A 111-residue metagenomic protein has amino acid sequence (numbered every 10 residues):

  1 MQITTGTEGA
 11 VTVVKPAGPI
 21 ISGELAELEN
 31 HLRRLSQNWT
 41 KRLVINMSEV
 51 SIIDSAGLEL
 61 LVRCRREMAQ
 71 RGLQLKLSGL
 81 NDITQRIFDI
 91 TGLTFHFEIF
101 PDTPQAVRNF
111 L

Functional and structural regions predicted by a protein language model:
M1-K15: Short beta-strand/loop segment at the start of cytosolic alpha/beta domains
Q2-I3, R42, L111: Short leucine-rich amphipathic alpha-helices used at interfaces
T4-G6, S78, E98-F100: General small-molecule cofactor/ligand-binding pocket signal
E8-A10, S48, P104: Conserved catalytic submotifs in the C-terminal HATPase_c
A10, Q74-G79, F110-L111: Long, contiguous secondary-structure blocks with strong helical propensity
P19-F97: Amphipathic alpha-helical interaction surfaces in cytosolic regulatory modules
I99-L111: A charged, well-structured terminal subsegment
